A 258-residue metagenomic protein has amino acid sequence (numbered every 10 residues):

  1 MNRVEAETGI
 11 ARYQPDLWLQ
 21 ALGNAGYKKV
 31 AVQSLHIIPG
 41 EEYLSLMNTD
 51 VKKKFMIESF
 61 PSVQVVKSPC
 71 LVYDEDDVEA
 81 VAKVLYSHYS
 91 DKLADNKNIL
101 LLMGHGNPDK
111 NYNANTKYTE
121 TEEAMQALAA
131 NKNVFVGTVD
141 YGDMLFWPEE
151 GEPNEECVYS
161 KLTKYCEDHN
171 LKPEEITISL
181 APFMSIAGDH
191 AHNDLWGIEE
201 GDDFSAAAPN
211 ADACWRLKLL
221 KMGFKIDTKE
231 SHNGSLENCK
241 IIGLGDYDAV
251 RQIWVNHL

Functional and structural regions predicted by a protein language model:
M1-L258: Active-site-proximal alpha-helix that buttresses catalytic centers in soluble enzyme cores
